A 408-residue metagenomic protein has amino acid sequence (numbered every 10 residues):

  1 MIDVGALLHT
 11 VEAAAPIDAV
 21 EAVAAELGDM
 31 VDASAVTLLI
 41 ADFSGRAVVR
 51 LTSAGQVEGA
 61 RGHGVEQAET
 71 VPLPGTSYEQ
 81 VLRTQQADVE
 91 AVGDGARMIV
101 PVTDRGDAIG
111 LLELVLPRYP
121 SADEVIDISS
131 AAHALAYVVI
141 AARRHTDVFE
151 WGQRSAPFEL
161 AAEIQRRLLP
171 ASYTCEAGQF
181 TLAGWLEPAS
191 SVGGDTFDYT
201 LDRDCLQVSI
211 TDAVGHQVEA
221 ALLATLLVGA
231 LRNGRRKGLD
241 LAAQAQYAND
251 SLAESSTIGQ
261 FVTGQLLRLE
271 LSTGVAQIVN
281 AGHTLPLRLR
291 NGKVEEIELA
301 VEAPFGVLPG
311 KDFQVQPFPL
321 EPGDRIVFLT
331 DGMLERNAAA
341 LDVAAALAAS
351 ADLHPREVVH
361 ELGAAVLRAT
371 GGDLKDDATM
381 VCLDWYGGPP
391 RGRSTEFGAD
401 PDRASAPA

Functional and structural regions predicted by a protein language model:
M1-S53, G193, T257-I258: Helix-loop-beta substructure at the N-terminus of cytosolic sensory domains that couple signal/ligand detection
L8, Q217-K237, V301, L320 (+3 more regions): Active-site-proximal, acidic helix/loop segment immediately C-terminal to a metal-coordinating Asp/Glu
V31-A33, P157, A161-P170, A221-A303 (+3 more regions): Catalytic core of PPM/PP2C metal-dependent serine/threonine phosphatase domains
D88-D104, G110: A short, aliphatic-rich beta-strand micro-motif
P120-I140, L226-G229, P322: Amphipathic alpha-helical "output/dimerization" segments
S130, V138, S190-Q265, A339-A344: Primarily the active-site beta-strand->alpha-helix module of PP2C/PPM metal-dependent phosphatases, and frequently
A131-V192, L285: Regulatory cytosolic signal-relay segments
Q179-G193, A245-S255, T284-P317, E396-A408: PP2C/PPM family metal-dependent serine/threonine protein phosphatase catalytic domain, recognizing the conserved
